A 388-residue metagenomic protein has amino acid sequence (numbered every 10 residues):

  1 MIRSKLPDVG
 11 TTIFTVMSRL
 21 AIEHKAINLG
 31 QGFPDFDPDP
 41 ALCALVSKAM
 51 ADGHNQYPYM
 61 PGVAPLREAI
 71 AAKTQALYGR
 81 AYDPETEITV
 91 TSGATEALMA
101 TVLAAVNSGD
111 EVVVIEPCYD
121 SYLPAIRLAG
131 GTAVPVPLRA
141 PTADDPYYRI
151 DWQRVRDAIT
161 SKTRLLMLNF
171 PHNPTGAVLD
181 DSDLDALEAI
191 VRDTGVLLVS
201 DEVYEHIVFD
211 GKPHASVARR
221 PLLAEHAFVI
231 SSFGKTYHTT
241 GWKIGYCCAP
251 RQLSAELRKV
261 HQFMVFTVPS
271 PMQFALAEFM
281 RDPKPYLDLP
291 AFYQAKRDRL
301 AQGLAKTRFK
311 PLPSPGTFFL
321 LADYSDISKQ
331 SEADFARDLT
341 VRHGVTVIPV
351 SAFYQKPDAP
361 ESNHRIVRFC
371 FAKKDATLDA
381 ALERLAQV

Functional and structural regions predicted by a protein language model:
R3-G93, A100, D151, F279-R281: N-terminal small-domain helix-loop-helix segment of the aminotransferase-like
M17, A21, L29, V46 (+15 more regions): Generic structural signal for small/hydrophobic residues in well-ordered secondary structure, especially within
H24, A129, D193-T194, T307 (+1 more regions): Helix C-cap/helix->beta junction micro-motif
A72, V113, R156-D157, D338-V347 (+1 more regions): PLP-dependent enzyme catalytic core of the Aspartate aminotransferase-like
A104-I126: Conserved PLP-anchoring active-site segment centered on the Schiff-base-forming lysine
V134, L138-D210: Active-site phosphate-binding strand-loop segment of PLP-dependent enzymes
E225-Q294, D298-G303, T307, V388: Conserved core segment of the aminotransferase class I/II
A277, Y293-A301, P311-Y324, S362-N363: Conserved glycine-rich beta-strand-loop-beta hairpin in the small C-terminal domain of fold type I
